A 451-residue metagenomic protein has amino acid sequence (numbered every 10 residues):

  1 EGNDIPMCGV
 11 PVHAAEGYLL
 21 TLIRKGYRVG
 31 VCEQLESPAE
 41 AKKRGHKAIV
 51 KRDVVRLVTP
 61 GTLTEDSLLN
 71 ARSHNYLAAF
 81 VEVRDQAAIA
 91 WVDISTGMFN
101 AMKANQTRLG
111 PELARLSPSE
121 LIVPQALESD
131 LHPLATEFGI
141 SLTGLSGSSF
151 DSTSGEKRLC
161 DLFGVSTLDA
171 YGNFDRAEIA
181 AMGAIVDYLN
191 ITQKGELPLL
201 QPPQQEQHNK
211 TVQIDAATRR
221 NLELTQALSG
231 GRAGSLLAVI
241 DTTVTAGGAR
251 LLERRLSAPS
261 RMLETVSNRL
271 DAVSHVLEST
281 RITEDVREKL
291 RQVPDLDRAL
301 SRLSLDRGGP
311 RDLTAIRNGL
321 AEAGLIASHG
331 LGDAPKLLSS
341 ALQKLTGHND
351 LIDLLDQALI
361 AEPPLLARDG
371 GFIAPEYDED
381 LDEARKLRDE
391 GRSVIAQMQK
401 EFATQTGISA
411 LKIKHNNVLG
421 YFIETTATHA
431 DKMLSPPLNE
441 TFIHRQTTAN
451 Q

Functional and structural regions predicted by a protein language model:
E1-E278, E288, D295-S301, L305 (+2 more regions): Basic, polar low-complexity surface loops/patches
E128-P133, R307, E424-H429, M433: Short acidic, Gly/Pro-enriched loop/turn segments at secondary-structure junctions
G147-C160, V212-Q213, T218, L224-S229 (+4 more regions): Amphipathic heptad-repeat alpha-helical coiled-coil/stalk segments that mediate oligomerization, filament/stalk
N209-A217, T243-A246, M262-A272, L277-A327 (+2 more regions): Core structural elements
S260, T283, P310-L313, G371 (+2 more regions): Heptad-repeat register of long alpha-helical coiled-coils used for dimerization/oligomerization in large scaffolding
